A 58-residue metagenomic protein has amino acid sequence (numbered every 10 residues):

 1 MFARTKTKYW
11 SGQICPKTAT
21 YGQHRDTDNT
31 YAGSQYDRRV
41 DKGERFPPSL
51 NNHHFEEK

Functional and structural regions predicted by a protein language model:
M1-K58: A charge-rich, low-complexity, intrinsically flexible signal that marks solvent-exposed coils, linkers, repeats
